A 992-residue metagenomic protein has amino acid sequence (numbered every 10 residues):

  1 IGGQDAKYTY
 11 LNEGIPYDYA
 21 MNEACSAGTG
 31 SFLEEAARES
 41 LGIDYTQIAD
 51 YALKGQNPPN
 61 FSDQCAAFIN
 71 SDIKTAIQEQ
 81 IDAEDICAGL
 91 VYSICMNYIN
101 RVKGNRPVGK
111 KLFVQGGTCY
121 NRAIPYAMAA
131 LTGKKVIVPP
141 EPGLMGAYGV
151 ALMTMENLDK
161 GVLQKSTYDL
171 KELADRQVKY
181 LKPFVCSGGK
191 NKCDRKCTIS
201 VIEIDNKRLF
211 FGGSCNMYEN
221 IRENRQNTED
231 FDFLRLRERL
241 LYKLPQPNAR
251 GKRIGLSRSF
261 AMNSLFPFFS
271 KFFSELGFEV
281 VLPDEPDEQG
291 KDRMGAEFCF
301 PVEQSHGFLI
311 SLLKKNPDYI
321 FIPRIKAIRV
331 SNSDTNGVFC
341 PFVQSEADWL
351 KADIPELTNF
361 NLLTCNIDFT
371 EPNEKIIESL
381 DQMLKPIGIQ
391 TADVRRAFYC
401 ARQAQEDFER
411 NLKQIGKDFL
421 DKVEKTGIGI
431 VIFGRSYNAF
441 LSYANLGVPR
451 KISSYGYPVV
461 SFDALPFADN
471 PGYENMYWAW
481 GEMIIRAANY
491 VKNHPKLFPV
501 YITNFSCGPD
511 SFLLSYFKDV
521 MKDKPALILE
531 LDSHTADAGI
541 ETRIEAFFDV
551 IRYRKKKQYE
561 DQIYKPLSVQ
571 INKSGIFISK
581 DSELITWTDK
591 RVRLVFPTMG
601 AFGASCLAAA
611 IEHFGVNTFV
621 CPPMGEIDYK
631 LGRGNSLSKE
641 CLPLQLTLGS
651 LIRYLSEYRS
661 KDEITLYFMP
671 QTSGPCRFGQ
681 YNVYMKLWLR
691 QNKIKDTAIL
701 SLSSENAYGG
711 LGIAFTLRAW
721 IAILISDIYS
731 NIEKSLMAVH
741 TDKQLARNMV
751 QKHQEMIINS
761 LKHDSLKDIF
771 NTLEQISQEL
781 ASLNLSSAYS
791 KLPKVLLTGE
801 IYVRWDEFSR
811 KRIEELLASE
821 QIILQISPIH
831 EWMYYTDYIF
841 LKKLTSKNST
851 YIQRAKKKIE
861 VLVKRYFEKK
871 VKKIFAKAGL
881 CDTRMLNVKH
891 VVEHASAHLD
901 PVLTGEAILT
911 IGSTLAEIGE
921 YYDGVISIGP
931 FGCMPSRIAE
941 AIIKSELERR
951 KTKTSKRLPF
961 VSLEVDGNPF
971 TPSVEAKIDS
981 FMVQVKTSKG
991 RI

Functional and structural regions predicted by a protein language model:
I1-N12, N57, K192-I202: Gly/Thr-rich phosphate-binding beta-strand-loop-beta motif of the actin/hexokinase/Hsp70
I1-Q47, I73-Q78, L158-K160, V185: Phosphate-binding/catalytic loop of phosphoryl-transfer enzymes
G2-N12, Q64-S71, T118-G133: Acidic-glycine-rich active-site phosphate/pyrophosphate-binding loop
C25-E34, E141, L158-I992: An N-terminal assembly and electron-transfer interface module characteristic of large anaerobic redox and radical
A49-E84, C95: A mobile "lid/hinge" subdomain adjacent to the ATP/sugar-phosphate binding pocket shared across diverse ATP-dependent
I86-G109, T910: Phosphate/ATP-binding catalytic cores across multiple sugar-kinase/actin-like superfamilies, primarily ASKHA
R106-L131, P142-G146, A261-N263, G932: Glycine-rich phosphate-binding loops at beta-strand->alpha-helix junctions
